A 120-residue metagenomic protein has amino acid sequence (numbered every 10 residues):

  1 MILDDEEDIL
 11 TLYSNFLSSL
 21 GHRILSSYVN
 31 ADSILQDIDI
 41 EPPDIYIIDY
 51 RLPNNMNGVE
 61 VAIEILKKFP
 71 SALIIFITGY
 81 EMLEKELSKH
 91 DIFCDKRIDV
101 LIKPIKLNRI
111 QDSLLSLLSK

Functional and structural regions predicted by a protein language model:
D4, D49-R51: Active-site residues of response regulator receiver
E6-S26: Two-component/phosphorelay signaling modules centered on CheY-like receiver
S14, S27-I45, P53: Acidic, metal-coordinating helix/loop segments flanking the phosphotransfer/catalytic sites of two-component signaling
N30, M56-V61: Acidic catalytic/metal-coordinating carboxylates
V59-P70, H90-D91: Short amphipathic alpha-helix used as the core "switch/output" element in two-component signaling
I77-G79: Hydrophobic/aromatic residues positioned on beta-strands within the core alpha/beta folds
S88-D99: As written
I102-L118: C-terminal output helix
